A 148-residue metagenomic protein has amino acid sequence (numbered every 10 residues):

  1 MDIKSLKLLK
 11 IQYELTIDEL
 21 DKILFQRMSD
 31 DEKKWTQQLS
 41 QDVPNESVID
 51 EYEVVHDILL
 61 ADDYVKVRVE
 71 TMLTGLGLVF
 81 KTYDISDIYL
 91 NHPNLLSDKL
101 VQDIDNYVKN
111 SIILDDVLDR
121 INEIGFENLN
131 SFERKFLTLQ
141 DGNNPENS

Functional and structural regions predicted by a protein language model:
M1-L95: Selected N-terminal structured segments and early membrane-anchoring regions
D18, D63-V67, V108, I112-D115 (+2 more regions): Generic alpha-helical secondary structure signal
L96-R120, I124: Charged/polar low-complexity intrinsically disordered segments, enriched in acidic residues
L114-S148: C-terminal tails and terminal domains of large nucleic-acid-associated and other macromolecular-machine proteins
